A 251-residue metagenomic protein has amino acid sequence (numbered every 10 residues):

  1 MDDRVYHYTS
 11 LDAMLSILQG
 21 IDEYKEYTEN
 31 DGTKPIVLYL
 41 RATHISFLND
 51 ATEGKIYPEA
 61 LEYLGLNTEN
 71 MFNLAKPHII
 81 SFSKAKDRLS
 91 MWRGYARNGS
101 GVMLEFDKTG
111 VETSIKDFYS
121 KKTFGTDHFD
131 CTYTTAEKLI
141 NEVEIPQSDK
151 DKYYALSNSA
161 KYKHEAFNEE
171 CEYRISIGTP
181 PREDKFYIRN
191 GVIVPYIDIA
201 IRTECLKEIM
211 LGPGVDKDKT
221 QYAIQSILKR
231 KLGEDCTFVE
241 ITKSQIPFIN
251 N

Functional and structural regions predicted by a protein language model:
M1-N251: Partner-binding and oligomerization surfaces adjacent to conserved cores of proteins that assemble macromolecular
